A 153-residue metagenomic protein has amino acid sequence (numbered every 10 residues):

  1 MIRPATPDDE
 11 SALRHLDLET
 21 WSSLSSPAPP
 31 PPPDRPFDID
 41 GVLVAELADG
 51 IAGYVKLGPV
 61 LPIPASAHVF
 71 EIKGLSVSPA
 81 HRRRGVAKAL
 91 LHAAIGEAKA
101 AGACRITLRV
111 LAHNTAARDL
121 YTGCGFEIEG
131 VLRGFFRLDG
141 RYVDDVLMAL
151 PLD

Functional and structural regions predicted by a protein language model:
P4-A80, L91-A93, E97, P151-D153: Acetyl-CoA-dependent GNAT
V77, R83-G96, T115, D119-G123: Conserved acetyl-CoA-binding loop-helix of GNAT-fold acetyltransferases
R82, L108-R118, G134-R141: Conserved beta-strand-loop-alpha-helix junction that forms the acyl-donor binding cleft
A98-R109: Conserved GNAT acetyl-CoA-binding A-motif
Y121, F126, M148: Conserved active-site tyrosine of GNAT-family acetyltransferases
R141-D153: Terminal substrate-recognition subdomain of acyl/acetyltransferases
